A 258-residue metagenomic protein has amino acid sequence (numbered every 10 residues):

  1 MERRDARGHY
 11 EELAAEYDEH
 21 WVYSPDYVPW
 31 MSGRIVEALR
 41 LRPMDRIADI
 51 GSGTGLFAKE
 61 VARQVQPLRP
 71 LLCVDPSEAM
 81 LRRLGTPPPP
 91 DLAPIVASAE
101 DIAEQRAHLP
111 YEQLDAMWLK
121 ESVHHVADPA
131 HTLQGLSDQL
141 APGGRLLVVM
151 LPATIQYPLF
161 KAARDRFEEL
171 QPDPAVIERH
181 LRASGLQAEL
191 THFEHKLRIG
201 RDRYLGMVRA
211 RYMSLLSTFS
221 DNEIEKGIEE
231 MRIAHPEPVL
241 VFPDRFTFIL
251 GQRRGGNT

Functional and structural regions predicted by a protein language model:
M1-R42, L56-E60, M80-R83, A210-R211: Conserved class I S-adenosyl-L-methionine
S24-V28, T54, E189-T258: Conserved Class I S-adenosyl-L-methionine
A48-I50, T54-Q105: Class I SAM-dependent methyltransferase SAM/SAH-binding core
W118: A conserved beta-strand element that flanks and buttresses the S-adenosyl-L-methionine
E121-S122: Short catalytic micro-motifs in class I SAM-dependent methyltransferases
A130-P142: A short glycine-rich, Lys/Arg-flanked "PGG" loop and its adjoining helix->strand segment in the class I
R145-P174: Conserved class I S-adenosyl-L-methionine
L170-G185: Short alpha-helix
